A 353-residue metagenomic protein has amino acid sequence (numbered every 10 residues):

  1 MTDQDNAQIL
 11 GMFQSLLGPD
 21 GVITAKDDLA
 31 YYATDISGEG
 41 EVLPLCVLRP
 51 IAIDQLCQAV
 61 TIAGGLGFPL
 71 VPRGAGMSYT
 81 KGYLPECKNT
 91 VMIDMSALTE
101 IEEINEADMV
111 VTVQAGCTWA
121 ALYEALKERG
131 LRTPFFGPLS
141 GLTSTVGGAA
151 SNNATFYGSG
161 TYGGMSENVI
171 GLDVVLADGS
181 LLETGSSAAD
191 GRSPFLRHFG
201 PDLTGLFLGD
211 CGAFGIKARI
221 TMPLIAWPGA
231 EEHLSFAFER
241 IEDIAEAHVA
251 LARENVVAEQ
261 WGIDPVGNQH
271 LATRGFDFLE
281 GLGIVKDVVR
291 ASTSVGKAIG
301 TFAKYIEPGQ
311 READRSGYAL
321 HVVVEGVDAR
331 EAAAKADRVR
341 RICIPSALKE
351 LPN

Functional and structural regions predicted by a protein language model:
M1-T61, M77-M109, A272: N-terminal flexible segment immediately upstream of the FAD-binding catalytic core in FAD-dependent oxidoreductases
K26-L29, A245, V249-N353: C-terminal substrate-recognition/cap domain of FAD-linked oxidoreductases
A33-E39, T99-I104, I220-P228, I306-S316: Short, flexible, solvent-exposed loop/turn segments with mixed acidic/basic and small polar residues
L45-P50, V111-T112, E232-A237, S316-V327: Short cationic amphipathic helices and targeting signals
E100-I104, V113-G262: FAD-binding subdomain of flavoenzyme oxidoreductases
